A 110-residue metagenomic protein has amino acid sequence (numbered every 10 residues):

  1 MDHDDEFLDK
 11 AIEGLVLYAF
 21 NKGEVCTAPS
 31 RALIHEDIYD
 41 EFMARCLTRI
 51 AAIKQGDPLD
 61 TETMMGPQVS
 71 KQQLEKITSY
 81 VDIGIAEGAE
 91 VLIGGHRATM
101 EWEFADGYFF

Functional and structural regions predicted by a protein language model:
M1-F110: ALDH superfamily catalytic-core signature
